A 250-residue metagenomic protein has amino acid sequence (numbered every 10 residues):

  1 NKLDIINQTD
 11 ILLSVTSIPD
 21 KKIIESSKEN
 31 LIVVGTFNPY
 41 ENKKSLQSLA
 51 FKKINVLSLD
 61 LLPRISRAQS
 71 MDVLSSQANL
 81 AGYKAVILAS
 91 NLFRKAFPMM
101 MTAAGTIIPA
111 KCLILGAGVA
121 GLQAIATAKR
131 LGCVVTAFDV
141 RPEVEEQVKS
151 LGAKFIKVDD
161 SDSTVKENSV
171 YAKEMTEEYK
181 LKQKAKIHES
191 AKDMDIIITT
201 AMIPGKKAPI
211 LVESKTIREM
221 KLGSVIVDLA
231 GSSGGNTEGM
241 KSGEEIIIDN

Functional and structural regions predicted by a protein language model:
N1-N7, S17-I18, V165-I197, A201-R218: A structured beta-alpha segment of the ubiquitous adenosine-cofactor-binding alpha/beta core
D4-I6, E25-K28, A104-I108, T127 (+4 more regions): Solvent-exposed alpha-helices and their adjacent loops that cap or buttress functional pockets in soluble metabolic
D10, T16-S17, F37-N38, M202-I203 (+1 more regions): Short glycine-/small-residue-rich Rossmann-like dinucleotide-binding loops
I24-K111: Glycine/serine-rich phosphate-binding loop and adjoining beta1-alpha1 elements at the start of nucleotide-handling
P39-A68, K206-N250: Rossmann-fold NAD(P)-binding glycine/threonine-rich loop
L46, V86, A124-I125, E145 (+1 more regions): Generic hydrophobic/aromatic pocket-lining and core-packing "Φ" positions
P98-S190: Glycine-rich phosphate/diphosphate-binding loop of Rossmann-like nucleotide-binding domains
